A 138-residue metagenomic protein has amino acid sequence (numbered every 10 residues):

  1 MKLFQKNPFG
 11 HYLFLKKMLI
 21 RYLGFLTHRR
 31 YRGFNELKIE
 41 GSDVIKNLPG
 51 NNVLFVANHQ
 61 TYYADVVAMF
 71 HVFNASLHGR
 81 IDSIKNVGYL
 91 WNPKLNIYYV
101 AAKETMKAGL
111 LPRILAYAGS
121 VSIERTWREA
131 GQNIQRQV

Functional and structural regions predicted by a protein language model:
M1-E40, A68, G109-A118: A transmembrane-helix-recognition feature enriched in membrane-embedded lipid enzymes and envelope glyco-/phospholipid
G33-V138: Soluble catalytic domains of membrane acyltransferases
